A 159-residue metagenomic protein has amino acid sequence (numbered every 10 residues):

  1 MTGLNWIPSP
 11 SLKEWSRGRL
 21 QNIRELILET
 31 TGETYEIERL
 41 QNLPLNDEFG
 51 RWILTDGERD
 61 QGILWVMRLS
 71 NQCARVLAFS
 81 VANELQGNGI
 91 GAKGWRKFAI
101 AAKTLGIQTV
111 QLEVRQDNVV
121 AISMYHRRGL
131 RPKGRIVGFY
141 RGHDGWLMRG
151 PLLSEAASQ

Functional and structural regions predicted by a protein language model:
T2-G3, G142-Q159: Terminal substrate-recognition subdomain of acyl/acetyltransferases
G3-E84, A92-K97, A101, L105 (+2 more regions): Acetyl-CoA-dependent GNAT
V76, V110-V114: Conserved hydrophobic beta-strand within the GNAT/NAT acetyltransferase core sheet that lines the active-site cleft
V81-E84, N88, Q116-N118: Active-site acidic-Proline motif in GNAT/NAT acetyltransferases
L85, G134, A156-A157: Activation segment
G91, W95, N118-A121, G138-D144: Short glycine/proline-centered loop/turn elements that form peptide/ligand docking sites
E113, H126, R131-L147: Conserved catalytic-core motifs of GNAT/GCN5-like acyltransferases
